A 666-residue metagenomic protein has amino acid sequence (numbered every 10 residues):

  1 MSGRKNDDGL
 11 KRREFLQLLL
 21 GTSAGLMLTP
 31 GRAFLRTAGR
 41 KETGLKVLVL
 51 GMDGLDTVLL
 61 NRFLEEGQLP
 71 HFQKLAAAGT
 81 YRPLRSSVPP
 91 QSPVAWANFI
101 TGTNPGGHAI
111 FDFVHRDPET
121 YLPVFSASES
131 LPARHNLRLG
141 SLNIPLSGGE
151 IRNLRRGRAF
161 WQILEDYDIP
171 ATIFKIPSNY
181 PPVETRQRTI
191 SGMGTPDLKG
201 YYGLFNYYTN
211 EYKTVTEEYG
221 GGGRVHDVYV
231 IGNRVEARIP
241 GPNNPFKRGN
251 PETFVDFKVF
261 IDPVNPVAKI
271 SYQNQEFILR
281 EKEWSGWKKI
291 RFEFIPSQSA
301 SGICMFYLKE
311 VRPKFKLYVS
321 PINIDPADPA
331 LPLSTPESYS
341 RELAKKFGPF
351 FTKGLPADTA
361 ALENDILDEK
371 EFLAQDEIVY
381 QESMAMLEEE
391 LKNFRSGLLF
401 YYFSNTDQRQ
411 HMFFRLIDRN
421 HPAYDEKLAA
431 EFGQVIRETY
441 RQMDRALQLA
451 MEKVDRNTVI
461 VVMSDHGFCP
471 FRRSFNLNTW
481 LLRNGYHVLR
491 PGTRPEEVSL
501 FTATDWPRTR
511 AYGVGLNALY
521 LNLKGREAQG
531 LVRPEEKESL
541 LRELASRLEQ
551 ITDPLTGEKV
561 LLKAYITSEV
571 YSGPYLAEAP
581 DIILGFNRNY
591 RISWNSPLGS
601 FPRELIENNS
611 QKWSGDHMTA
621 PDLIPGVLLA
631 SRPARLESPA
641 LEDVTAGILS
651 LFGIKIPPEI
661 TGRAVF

Functional and structural regions predicted by a protein language model:
R4-D8, E14-F34: N-terminal export signals
M27-Y81, P90, P177, I660: Active-site-proximal N-terminal segment of extracellular/periplasmic enzymes that hydrolyze or transfer
K41-L45, E66-G67, A77-A78, R82-R85 (+3 more regions): Secreted, luminal/periplasmic, and some membrane-associated catalytic domains that remodel anionic oxygen-ester
E42-N61, L75-A76, F99, I163-L164 (+9 more regions): Beta-strand elements within well-structured catalytic alpha/beta cores of enzymes that handle phosphate/sulfate esters
L60, L373-L399, R409, R415-V462 (+2 more regions): A long, amphipathic alpha-helix that forms part of the scaffold/cap immediately adjacent to metal-dependent active
H71, E543-Q550, N608-N609, V627 (+1 more regions): Generic recognition of well-ordered alpha-helical segments
H135-I144, E369, R415-Q434, P602-E607: A solvent-exposed, charged loop/short amphipathic helix patch at secondary-structure junctions
N595-P633: Low-complexity, glycine/alanine/valine/leucine- and proline-rich hydrophobic stretches
